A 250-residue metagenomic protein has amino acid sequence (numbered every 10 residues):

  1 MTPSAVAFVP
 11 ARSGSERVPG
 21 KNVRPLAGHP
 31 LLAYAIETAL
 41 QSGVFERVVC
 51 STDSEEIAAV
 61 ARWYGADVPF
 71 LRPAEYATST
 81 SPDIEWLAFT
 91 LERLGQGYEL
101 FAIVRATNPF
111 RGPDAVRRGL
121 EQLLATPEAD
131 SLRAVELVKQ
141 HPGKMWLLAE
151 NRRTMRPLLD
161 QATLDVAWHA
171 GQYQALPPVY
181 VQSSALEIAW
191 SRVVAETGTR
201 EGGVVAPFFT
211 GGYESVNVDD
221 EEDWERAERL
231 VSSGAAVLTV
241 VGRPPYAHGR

Functional and structural regions predicted by a protein language model:
M1-P19: N-terminal nucleotide-binding beta1-loop-alpha1 segment
R24-P25, V49-C50, I103, V216: Conserved SAM-binding loop
L31-R47, A59, W63: A short, N-terminal amphipathic alpha-helix
V44-V49, D130, Y213-S215: Short active-site oxyanion
E56-A102, F110-E121: Short phosphate-binding loop-to-helix
A58, S191-A195, W224: A generic structural signal for short hydrophobic patches within well-formed alpha-helices
E85, P109-V204, F209-T210: Conserved core of the sugar-phosphate nucleotidyltransferase
P207-R250: Hydrophobic helical membrane-anchoring modules
